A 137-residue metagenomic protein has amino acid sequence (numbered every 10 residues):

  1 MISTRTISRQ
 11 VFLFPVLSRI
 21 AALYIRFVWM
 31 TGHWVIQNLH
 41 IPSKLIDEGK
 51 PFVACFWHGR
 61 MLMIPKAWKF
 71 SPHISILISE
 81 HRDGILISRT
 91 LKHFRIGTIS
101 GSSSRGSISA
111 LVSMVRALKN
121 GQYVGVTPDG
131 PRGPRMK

Functional and structural regions predicted by a protein language model:
I2-N38, M63, A67, R89: A transmembrane-helix-recognition feature enriched in membrane-embedded lipid enzymes and envelope glyco-/phospholipid
I2-T6, V28, L39-D47, D83 (+3 more regions): N-terminal targeting/anchoring "stem" of glycan-biosynthesis enzymes
I25-H58: Helix-to-loop junction immediately C-terminal to a conserved catalytic motif
N38, R60, S107-L111: Amphipathic coiled-coil/heptad-repeat helices and related helical stalk/stem segments that mediate oligomerization
E48-R105: Catalytic core of membrane glycerolipid acyltransferases/transacylases, capturing the structured, soluble-facing
K50-V53, M114-K137: Conserved Motif II region of HX4D acyltransferases
I85-S88, S109-R116: Short, charged beta->alpha transition segments
R105-G106, G133: Active-site and donor-binding regions of nucleotide-sugar-utilizing enzymes
